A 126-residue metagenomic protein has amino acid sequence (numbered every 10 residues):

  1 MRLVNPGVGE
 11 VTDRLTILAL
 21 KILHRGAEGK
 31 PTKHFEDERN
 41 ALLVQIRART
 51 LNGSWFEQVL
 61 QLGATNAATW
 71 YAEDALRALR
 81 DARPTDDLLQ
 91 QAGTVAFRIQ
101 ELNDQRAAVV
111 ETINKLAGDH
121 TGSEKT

Functional and structural regions predicted by a protein language model:
M1-T126: Anionic, Ser/Thr-rich low-complexity intrinsically disordered regions
